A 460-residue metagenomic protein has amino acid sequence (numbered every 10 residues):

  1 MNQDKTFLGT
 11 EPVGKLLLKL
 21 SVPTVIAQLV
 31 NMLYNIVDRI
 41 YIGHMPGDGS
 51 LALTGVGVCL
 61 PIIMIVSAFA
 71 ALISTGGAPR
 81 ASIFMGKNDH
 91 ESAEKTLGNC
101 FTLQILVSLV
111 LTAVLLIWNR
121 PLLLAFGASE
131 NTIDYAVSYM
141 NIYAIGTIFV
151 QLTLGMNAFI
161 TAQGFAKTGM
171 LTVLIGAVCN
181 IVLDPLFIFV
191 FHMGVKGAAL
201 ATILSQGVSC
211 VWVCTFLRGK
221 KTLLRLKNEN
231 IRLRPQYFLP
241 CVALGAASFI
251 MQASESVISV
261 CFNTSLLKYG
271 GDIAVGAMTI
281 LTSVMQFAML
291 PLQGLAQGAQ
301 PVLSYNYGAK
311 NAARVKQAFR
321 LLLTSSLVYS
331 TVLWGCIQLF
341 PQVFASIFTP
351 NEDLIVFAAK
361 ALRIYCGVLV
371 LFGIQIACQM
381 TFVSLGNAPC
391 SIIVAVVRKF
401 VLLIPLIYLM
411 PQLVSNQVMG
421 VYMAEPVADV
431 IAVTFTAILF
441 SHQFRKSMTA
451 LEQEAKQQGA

Functional and structural regions predicted by a protein language model:
M1-T24, A81-I148, V190-G245, L303-V368 (+1 more regions): Short alpha-helical transmembrane segments in multi-pass integral membrane proteins
V22, D38, G77, W118-N119 (+13 more regions): Hydrophobic/aromatic residues in alpha-helical transmembrane segments
V25-P79, Y143-V150, L239-N306, S326-W334 (+3 more regions): Transmembrane helix-bundle signature of multi-pass secondary active exporters and lipid flippases
L33-I36, H44-M45, S50, F84-K87 (+6 more regions): Helix-loop interface residues and adjacent transmembrane-helix termini in multi-pass membrane transporters, primarily
L53-A113, V150-G169, A277-G335, L339-P341 (+1 more regions): Small-residue-rich hydrophobic transmembrane alpha-helices
S74, Y143-T161, T172-A177, A198-V213 (+4 more regions): Short runs within selected transmembrane alpha-helices of multi-pass transporters and secretion channels
L402-P411: Transmembrane alpha-helical segments of integral membrane proteins
